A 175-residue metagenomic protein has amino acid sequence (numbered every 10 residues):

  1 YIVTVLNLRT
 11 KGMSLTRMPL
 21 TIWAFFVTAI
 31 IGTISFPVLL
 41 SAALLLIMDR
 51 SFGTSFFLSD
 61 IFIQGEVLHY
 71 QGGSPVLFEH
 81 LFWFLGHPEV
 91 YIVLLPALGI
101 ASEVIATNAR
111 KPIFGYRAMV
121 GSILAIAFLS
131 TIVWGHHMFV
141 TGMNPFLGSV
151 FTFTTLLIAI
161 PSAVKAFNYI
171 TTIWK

Functional and structural regions predicted by a protein language model:
Y1-K175: Membrane-embedded and interfacial regions of multi-pass energy-transducing membrane proteins
